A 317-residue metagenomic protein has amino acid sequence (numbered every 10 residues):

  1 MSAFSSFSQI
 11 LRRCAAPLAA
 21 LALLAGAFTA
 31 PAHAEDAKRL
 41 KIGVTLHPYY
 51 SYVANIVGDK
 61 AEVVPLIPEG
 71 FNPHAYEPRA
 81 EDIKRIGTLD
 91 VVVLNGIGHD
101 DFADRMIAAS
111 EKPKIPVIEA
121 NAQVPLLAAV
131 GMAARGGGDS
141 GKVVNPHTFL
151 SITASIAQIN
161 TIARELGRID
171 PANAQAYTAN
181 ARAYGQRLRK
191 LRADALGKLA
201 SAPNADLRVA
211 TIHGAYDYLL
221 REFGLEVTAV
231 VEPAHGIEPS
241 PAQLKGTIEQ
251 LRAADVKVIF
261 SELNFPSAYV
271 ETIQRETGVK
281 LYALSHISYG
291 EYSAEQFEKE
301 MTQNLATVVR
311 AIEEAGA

Functional and structural regions predicted by a protein language model:
M1-I10: N-terminal secretory signal peptides that target proteins for export/translocation
L11-R12, Q303: Residue-level micro-sites within transmembrane alpha helices that shape and flank functional polar/acidic positions
R13-C14, G214: Hydrophobic alpha-helical segments, especially transmembrane helices and their immediate juxtamembrane helical caps
A15-A27: Bacterial N-terminal signal peptides
F28-A34: Signal peptide processing junction and immediate N-terminal pro/mature segment of secreted/exported proteins
A34-A317: Extracytoplasmic metal-acquisition and chelation regions
